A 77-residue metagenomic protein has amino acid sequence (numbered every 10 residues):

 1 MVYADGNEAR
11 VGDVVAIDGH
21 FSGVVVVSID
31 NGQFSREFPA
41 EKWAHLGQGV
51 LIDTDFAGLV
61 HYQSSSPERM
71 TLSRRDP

Functional and structural regions predicted by a protein language model:
Y3-R10, V15: Short, well-ordered loop/turn sites that connect or cap secondary structure elements
N7, F38, D76: Solvent-exposed, flexible loop/coil residues
G12, D18, D53-D55: Residue-level recognition of conserved beta-strand edge/terminus positions
G19-S22, G58: Short acidic/polar mixed-charge low-complexity motifs
F21-S35: Short beta-strand-centered aromatic/proline hotspots
Q33-F38, K42-L51: Acidic, low-complexity, intrinsically disordered interaction modules
G47-P77: Intrinsically disordered, low-complexity, charged/polar segments
